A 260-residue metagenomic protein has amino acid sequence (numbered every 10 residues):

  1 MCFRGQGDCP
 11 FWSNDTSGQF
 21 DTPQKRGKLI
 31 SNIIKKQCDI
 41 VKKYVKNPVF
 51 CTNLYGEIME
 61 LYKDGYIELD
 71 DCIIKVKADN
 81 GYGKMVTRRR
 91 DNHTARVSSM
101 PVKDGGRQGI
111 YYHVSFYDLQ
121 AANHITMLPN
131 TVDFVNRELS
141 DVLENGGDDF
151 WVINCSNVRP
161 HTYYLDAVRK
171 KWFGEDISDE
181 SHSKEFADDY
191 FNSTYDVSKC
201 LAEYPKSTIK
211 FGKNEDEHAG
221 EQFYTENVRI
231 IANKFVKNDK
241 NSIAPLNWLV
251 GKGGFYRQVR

Functional and structural regions predicted by a protein language model:
M1-E175: Catalytic-core regions of glycoside hydrolase
F134-V135, S178-D179, E185: Short leucine-rich amphipathic alpha-helices used at interfaces
S181-R260: Catalytic domains of carbohydrate-active enzymes that cleave complex glycans
